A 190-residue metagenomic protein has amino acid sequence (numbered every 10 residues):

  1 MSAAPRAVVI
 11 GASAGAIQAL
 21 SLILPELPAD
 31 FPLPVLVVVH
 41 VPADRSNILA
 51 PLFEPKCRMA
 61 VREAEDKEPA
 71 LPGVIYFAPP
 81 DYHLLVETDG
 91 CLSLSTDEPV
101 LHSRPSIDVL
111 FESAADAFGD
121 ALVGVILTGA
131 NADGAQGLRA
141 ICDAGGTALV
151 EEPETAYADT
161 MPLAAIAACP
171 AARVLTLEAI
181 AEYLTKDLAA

Functional and structural regions predicted by a protein language model:
M1-A190: Conserved acid/base catalytic micro-environments in cytosolic active-site loops
